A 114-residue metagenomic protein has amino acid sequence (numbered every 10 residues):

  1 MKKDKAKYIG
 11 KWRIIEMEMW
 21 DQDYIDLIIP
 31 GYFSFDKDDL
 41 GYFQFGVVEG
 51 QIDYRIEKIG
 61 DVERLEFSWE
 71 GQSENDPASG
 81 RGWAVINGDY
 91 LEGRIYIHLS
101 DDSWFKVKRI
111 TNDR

Functional and structural regions predicted by a protein language model:
M1-R13, T111-D113: N-terminal helix-cap/turn-to-beta initiation motif at the start of protein domains
K11, D39-L40, Y90-E92: Structural motif
R13-D21: Short polar catalytic/cofactor-binding loops
Q22, F43, E49-D53, S73-A78 (+1 more regions): Short, surface-exposed beta-strand/loop "edge" segments at domain boundaries and coil↔beta transitions
Q22-V62: N-terminal glycine/threonine-rich, aromatic-flanked beta-hairpin/loop signature
G41-G46, L65-S73, G93-Y96: Short beta-strand segments that buttress and anchor functional surface loops
R55-G88: Mid-chain, well-packed structural core segment of small domains
D76-D113: Short, compact, well-ordered microdomains
